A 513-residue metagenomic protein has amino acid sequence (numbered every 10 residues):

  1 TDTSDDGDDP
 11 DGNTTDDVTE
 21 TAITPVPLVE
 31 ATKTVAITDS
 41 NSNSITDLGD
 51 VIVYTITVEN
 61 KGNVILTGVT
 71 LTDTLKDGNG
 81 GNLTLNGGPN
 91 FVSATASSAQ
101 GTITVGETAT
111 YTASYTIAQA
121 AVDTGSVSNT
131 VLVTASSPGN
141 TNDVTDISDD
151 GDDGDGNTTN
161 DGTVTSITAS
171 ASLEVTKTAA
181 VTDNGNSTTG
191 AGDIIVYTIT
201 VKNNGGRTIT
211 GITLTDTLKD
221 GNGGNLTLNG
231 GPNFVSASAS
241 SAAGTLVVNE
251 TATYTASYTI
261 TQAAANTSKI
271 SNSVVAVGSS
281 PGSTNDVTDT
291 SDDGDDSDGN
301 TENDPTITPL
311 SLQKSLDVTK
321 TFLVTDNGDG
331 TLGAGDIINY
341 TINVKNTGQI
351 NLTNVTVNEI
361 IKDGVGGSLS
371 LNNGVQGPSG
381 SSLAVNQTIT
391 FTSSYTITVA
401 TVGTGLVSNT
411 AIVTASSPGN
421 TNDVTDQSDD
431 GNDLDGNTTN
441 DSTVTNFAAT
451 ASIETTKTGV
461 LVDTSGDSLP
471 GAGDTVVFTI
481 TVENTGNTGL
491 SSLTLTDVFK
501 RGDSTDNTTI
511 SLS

Functional and structural regions predicted by a protein language model:
T1-S513: Exported/extracytosolic protein signature
